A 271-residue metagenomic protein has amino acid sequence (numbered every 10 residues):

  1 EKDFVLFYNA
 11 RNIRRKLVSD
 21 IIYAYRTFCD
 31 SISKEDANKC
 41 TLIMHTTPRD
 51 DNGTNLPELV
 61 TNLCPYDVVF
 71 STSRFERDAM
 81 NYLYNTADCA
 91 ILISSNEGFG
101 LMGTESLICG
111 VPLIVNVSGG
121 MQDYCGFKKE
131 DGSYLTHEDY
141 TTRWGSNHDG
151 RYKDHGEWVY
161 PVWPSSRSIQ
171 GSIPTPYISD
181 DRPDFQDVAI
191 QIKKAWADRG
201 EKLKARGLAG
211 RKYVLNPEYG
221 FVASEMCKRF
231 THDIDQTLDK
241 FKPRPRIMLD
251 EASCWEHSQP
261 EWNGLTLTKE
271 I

Functional and structural regions predicted by a protein language model:
E1-K16, I22-Y25, L42: Conserved donor-binding/catalytic core segment of Leloir-type glycosyltransferases
K39, M44-P48, G53-D78, Y82: Nucleotide-activated donor-binding/catalytic signature segment of Leloir-type glycosyltransferases, i.e., the conserved
F75-A87, I108, F185: Short acidic alpha-helix that forms the nucleotide-activated donor recognition element in Leloir-type transferases
S95: Aromatic "clamp/platform" in nucleotide-sugar-dependent glycosyltransferases that forms part of the donor/acceptor
G100-G103, M121: Short glycine/serine-rich donor-binding loops of glycosyltransferases
P112-V115, C125, G132-E138: Short hydrophobic beta-strand element within catalytic cores of glycosyltransferases and related nucleotide-activated
G156-I271: C-terminal amphipathic helix plus adjacent low-complexity, charged tail appended to glycosyltransferase catalytic
